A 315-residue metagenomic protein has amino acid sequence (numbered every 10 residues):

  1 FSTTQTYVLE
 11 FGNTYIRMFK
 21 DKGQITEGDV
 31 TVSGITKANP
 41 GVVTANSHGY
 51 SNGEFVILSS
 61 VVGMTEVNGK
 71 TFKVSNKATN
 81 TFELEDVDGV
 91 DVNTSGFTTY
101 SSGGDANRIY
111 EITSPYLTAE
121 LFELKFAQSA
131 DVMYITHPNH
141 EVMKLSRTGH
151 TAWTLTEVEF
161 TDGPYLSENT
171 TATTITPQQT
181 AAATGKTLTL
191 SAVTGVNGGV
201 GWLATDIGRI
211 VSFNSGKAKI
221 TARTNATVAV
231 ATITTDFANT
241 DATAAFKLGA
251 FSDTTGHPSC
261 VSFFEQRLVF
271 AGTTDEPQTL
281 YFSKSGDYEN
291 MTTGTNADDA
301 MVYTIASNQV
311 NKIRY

Functional and structural regions predicted by a protein language model:
F1-S2, T6-T26: Nucleic acid-processing catalytic cores of prokaryotic defense/repair systems
F1-T3, Q128-S129, F263-F264: Residue-level detector of Asp-centered blade-edge/turn motifs that repeat once per structural unit in beta-propeller
T6-E10, M133-T136, L268-G272, Y315: Short beta-strand elements that form the blades of beta-propeller/WD-repeat-like and other beta-sheet-rich scaffold
Y15-F19, E141-L145, E276-F282: Structural motif
I16-I25, S101-G104, G208, N296 (+1 more regions): Short, intrinsically disordered, charge-balanced linker/junction segments flanking boundaries in proteins
D21-I25, R147-A152, S285-N290: Short loop/turn segments immediately following beta-strands, especially the blade-tip and inter-blade linker loops
G23-Q128, T136-E141, F160-A182, V193-H257: Small/polar beta-strand repeat architecture
K247-R267, G272-Y315: Beta-propeller and closely related beta-pinwheel folds
